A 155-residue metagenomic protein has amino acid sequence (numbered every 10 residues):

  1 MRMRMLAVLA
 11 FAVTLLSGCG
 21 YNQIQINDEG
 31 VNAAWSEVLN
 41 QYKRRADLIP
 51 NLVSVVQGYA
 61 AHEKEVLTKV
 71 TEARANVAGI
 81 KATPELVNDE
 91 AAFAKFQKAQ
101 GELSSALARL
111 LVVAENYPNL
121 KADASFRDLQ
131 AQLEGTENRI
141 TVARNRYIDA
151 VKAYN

Functional and structural regions predicted by a protein language model:
R2-N155: A helix-centric hydrophobic-segment signal that preferentially recognizes long, alpha-helical stretches used
